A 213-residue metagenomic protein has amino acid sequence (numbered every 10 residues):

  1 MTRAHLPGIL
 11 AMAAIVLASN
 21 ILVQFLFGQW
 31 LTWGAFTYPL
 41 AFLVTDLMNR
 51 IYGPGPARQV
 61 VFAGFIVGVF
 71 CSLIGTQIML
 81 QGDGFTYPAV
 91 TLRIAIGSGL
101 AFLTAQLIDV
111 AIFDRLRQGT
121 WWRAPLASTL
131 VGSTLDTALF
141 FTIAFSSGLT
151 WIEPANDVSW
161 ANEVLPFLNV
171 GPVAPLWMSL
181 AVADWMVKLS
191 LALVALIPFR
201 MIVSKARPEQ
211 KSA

Functional and structural regions predicted by a protein language model:
M1-F62: Hydrophobic transmembrane alpha-helices
I15-A18, Q24, A41, T45 (+5 more regions): Alpha-helical transmembrane segments of polytopic integral membrane proteins, especially the permease/helical cores
Q24-G28, M79-P88, L149-A155: Membrane-interface helix termini and inter-helical loops of multi-pass transporters
Q29-L40, A89-A101: Structural signature of hydrophobic alpha-helical transmembrane segments
D46, V67-Q77: A generic, lipid-embedded transmembrane alpha helix
L73-G97: Helix-adjacent hinge/juxtasegments
L92-K211: Membrane-embedded alpha-helical hairpins and interfacial helices in multi-pass inner-membrane proteins
